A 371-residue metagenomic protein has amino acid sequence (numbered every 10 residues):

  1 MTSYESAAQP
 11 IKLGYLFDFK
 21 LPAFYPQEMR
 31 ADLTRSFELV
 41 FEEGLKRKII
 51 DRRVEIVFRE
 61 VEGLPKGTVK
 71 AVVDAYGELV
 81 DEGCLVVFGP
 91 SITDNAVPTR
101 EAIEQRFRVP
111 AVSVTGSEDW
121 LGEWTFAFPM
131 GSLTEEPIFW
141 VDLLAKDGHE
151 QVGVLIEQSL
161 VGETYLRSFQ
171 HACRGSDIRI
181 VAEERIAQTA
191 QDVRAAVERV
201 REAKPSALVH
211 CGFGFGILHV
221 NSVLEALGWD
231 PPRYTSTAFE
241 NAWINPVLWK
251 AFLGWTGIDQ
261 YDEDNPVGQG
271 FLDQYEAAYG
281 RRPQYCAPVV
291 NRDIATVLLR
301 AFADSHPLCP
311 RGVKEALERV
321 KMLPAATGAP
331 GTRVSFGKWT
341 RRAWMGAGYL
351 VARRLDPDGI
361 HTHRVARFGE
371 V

Functional and structural regions predicted by a protein language model:
M1-V371: Extracytosolic ligand-binding ectodomains
